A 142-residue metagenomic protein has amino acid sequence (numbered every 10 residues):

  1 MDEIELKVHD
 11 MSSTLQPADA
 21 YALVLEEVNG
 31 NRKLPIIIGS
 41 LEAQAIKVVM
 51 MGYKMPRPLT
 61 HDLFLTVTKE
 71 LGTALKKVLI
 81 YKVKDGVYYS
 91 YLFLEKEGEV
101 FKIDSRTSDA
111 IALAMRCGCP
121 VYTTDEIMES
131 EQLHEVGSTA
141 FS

Functional and structural regions predicted by a protein language model:
M1-S142: Divalent-cation
